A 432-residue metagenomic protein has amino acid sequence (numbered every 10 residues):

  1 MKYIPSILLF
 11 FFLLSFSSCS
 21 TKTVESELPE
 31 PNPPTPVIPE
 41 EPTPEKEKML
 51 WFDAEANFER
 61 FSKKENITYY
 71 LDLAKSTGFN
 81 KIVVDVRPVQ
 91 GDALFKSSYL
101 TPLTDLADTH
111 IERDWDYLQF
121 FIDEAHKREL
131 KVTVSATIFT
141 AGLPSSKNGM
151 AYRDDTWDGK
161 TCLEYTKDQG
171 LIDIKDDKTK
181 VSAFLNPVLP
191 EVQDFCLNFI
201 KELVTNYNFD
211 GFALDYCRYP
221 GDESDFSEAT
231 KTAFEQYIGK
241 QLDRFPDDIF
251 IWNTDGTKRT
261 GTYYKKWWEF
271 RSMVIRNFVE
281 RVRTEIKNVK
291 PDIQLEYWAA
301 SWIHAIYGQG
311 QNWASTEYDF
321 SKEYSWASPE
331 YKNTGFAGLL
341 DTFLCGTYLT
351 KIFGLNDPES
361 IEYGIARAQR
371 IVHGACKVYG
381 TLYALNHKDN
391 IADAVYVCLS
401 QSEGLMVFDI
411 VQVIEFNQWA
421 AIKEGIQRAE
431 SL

Functional and structural regions predicted by a protein language model:
L14-T43: Bacterial Sec-dependent N-terminal signal peptides
E41-F61, V134-N206, N253-Y264: Active-site-adjacent "subsite" loops/lids of carbohydrate-active enzymes
E65-D92, N206-D210, N333-C345, Q401-L405: Catalytic domains of carbohydrate-active enzymes, especially glycoside hydrolases
F79-R113: Aromatic-lined carbohydrate-binding/catalytic grooves of carbohydrate-active enzymes
L94-L106, T140-D176, Y216-D255, G308-D319: Aromatic- and acidic-residue-enriched segments that line the glycan-binding/catalytic groove of carbohydrate-active
K131-F139, A213-P220, Y264-S325, A375-H387: Aromatic-lined carbohydrate-recognition surfaces of secreted/lumenal glycan-active proteins
A141-P144, D222, V289, I293-F353 (+2 more regions): Substrate-binding cleft/loops of secretory-pathway carbohydrate-active enzymes
W326-L432: Substrate-binding cleft of secreted/luminal carbohydrate-active enzymes
